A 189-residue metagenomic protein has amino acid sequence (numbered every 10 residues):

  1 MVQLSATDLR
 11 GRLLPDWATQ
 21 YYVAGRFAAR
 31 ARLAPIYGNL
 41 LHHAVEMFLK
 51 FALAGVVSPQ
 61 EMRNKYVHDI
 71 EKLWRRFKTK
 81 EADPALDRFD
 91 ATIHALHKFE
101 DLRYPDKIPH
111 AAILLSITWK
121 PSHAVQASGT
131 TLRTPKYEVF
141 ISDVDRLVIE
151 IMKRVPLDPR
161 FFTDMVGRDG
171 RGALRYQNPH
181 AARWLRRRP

Functional and structural regions predicted by a protein language model:
M1-L41, A52-P59: Charged alpha-helical initiation segments
M1-T7, V57-P189: Long, charged low-complexity segments
